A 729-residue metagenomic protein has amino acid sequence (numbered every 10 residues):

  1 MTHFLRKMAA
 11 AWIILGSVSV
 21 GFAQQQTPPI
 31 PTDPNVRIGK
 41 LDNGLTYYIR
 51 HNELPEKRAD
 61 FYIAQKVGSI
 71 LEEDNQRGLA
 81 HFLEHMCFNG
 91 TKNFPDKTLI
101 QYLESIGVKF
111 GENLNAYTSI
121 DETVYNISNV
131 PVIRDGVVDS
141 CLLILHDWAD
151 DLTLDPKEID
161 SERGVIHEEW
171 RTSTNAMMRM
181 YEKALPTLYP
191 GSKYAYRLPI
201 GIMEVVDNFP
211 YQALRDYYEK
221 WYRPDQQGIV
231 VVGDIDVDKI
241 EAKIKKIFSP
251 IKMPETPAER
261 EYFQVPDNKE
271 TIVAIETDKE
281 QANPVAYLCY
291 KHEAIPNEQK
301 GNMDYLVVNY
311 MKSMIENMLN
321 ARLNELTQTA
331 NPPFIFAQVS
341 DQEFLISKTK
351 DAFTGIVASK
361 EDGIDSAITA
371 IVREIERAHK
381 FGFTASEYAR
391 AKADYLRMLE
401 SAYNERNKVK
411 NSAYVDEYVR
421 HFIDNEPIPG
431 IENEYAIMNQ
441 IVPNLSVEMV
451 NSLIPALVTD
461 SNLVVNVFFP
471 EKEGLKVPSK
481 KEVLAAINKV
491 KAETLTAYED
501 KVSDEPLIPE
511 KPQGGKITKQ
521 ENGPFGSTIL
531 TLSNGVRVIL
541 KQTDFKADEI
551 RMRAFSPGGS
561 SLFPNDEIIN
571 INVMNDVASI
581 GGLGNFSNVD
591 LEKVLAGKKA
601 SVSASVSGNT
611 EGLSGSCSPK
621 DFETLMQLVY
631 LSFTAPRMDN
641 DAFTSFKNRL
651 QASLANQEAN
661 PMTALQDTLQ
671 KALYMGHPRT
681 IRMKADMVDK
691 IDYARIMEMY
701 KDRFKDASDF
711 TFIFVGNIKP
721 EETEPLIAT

Functional and structural regions predicted by a protein language model:
M1-Q25: Bacterial Sec-dependent N-terminal signal peptides
W12, G16, M86-T91, I106-F110 (+15 more regions): A generic secondary-structure signal for well-formed alpha-helical elements
W12, G21-Y48, D236-Y310, I315-N324 (+6 more regions): Proteolytic maturation boundary segments
R50, P55-E72, L79-A80, K97-D147 (+10 more regions): M16 family metallopeptidases and their MPP-like homologs
Y117-V124, S161-W170, N175: Short, structured secondary-structure elements that scaffold catalytic or ligand/cofactor-binding regions
D151, R163, M177, L214-K245 (+2 more regions): Non-catalytic, conformational "gating/processing" segments within enzyme and secreted inhibitor domains
R215, K269-I275, A337-Q342, V450-N451 (+2 more regions): Glycine-rich, charged/polar anion/phosphate-binding loops that engage phosphate groups from diverse ligands
